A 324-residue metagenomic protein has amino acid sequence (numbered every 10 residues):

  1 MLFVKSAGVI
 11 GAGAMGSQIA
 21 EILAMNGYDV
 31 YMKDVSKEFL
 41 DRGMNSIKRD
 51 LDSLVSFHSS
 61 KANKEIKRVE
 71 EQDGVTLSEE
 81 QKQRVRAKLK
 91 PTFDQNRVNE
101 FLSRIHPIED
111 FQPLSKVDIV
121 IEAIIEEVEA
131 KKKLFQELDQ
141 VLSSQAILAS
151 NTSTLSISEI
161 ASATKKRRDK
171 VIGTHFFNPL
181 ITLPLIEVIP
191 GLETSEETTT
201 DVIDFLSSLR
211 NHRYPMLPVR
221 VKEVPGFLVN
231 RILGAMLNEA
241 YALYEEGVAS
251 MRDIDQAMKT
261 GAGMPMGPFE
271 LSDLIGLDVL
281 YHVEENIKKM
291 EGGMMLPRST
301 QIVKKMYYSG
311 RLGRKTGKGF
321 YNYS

Functional and structural regions predicted by a protein language model:
M1-E80, V141: NAD(P)+-binding Rossmann beta1-loop-alpha1 motif at the extreme N-terminus of oxidoreductases
L2-K5, N26-Y28, N63-K64, T200 (+4 more regions): NAD(P)-dependent Rossmann-like dehydrogenase/reductase catalytic/cofactor-binding core
L23, M44, K48-H58, L142 (+6 more regions): Structural signal for hydrophobic packing residues in well-ordered secondary-structure cores of soluble enzyme domains
V35-R49, H58-K61, F93-Q95, V188-T198 (+2 more regions): Rossmann-like dinucleotide-binding cores of NAD(P)H-dependent redox enzymes
S36, R167, S195, A249-D253: Helix N-cap / loop-to-helix initiation motif
R84-E100, H106-K165, K170: Rossmann-fold NAD(P) dinucleotide-binding segment
I147-K222, N230: Rossmann-fold dinucleotide-binding core
